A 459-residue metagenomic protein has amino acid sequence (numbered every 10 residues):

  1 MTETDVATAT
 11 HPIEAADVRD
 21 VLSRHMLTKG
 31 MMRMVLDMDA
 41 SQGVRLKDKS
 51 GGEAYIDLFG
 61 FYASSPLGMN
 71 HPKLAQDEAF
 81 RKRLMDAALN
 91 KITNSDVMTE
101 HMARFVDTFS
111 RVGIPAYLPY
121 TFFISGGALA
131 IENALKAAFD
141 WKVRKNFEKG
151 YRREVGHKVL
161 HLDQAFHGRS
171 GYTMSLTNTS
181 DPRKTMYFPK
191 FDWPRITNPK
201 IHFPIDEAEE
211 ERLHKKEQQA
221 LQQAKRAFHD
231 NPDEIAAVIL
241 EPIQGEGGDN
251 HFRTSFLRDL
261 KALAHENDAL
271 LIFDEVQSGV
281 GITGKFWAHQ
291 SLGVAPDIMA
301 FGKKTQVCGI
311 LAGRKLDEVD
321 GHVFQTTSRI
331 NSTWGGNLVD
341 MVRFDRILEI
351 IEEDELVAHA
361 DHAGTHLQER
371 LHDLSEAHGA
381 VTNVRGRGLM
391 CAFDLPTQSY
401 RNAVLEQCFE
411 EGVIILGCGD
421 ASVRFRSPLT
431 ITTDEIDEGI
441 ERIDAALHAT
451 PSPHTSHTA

Functional and structural regions predicted by a protein language model:
T2-A459: Conserved N-terminal phosphate-binding loop of PLP-dependent enzymes in the Aspartate aminotransferase
